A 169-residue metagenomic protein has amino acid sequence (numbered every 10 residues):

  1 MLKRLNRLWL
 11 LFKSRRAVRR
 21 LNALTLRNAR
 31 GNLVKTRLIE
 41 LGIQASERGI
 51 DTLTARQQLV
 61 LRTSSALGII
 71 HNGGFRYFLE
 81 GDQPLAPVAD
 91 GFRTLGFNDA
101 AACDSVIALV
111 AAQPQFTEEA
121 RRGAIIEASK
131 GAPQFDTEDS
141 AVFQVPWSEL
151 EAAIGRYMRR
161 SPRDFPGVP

Functional and structural regions predicted by a protein language model:
R4-I70, R76-L85, G91-P169: Extended, alpha-helix-rich binding/interface surfaces that flank or overlap catalytic cores and mediate recognition
